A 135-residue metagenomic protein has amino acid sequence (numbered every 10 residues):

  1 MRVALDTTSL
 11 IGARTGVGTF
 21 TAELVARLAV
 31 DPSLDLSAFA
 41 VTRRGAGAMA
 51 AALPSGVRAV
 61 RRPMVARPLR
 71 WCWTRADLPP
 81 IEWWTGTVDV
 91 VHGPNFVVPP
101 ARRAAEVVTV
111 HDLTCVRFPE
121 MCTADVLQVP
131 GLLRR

Functional and structural regions predicted by a protein language model:
M1-R135: Carbohydrate transferase catalytic cores enriched for Leloir-type hexosyltransferases
